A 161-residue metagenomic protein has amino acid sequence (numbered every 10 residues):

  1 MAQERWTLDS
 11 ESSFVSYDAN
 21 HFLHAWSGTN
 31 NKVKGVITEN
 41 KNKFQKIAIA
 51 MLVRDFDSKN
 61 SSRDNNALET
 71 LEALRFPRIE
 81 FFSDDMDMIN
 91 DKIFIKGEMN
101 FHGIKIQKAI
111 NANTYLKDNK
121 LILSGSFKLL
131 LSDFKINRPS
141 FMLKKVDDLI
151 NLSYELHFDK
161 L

Functional and structural regions predicted by a protein language model:
A2-L161: Low-complexity, acidic/polar, glycine-enriched regions of mature
